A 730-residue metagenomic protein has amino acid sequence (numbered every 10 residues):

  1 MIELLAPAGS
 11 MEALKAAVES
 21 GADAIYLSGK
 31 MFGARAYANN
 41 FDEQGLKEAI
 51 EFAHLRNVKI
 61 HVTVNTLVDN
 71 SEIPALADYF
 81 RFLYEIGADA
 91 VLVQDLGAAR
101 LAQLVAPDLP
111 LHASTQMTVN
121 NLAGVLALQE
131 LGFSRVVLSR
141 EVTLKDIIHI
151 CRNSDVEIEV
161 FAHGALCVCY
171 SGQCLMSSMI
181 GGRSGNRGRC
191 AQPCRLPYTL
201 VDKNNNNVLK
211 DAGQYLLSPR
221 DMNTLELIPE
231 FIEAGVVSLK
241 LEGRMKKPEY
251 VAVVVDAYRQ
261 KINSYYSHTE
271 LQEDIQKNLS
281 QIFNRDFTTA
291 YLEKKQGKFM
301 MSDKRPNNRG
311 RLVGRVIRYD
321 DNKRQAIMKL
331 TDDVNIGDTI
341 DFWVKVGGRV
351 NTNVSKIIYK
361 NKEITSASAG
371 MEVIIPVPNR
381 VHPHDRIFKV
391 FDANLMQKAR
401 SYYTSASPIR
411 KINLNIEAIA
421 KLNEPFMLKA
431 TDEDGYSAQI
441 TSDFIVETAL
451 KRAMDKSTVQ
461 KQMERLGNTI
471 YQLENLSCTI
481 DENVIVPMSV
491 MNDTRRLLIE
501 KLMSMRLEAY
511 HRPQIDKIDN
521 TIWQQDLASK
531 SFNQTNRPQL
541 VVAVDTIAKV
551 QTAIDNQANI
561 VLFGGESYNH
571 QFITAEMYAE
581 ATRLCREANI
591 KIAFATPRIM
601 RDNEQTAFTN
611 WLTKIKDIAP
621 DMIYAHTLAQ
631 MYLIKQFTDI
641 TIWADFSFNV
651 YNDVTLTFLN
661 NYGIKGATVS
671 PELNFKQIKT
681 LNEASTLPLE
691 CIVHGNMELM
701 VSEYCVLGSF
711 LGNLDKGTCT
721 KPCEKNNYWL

Functional and structural regions predicted by a protein language model:
M1-V119, V137-S238, M245-R386, F391-F658 (+1 more regions): Active-site pocket-lining/capping segments in soluble small-molecule metabolic enzymes
V125: Extended, positively charged loop/linker patches that create polyanion-binding surfaces
S134: Long, basic N-terminal domains or extensions that often function in RNA/ssDNA interaction or organelle/cellular
